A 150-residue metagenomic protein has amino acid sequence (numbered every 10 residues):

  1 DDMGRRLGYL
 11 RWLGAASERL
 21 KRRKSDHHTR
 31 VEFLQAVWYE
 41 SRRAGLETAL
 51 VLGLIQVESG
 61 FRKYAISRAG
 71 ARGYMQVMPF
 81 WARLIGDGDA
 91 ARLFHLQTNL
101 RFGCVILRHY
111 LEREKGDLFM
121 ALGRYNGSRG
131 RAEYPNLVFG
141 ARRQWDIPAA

Functional and structural regions predicted by a protein language model:
D1-A150: Catalytic glycan-binding domains that act on GlcNAc-containing polysaccharides
